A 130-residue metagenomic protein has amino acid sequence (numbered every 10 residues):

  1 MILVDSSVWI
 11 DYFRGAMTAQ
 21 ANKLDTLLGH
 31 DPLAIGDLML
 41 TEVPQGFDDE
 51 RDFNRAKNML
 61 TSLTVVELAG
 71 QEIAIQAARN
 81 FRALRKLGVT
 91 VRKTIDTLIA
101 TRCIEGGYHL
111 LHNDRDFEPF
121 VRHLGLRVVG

Functional and structural regions predicted by a protein language model:
M1, A100, I104-G130: Acidic, PIN/NYN-like endoribonuclease modules and their adjacent C-terminal/linker elements
M1-I35, Q45-N58: Short, well-structured N-terminal submotif of metal-dependent ribonuclease cores
D5, G36, R92-K93, D114 (+1 more regions): Histidine- and aromatic-rich ligand-binding microenvironments
D5-S6, V43, A77, C103: Generic structural signal for small/hydrophobic residues in well-ordered secondary structure, especially within
W9-I10, L40-V43, F117: A generic structural signal for short hydrophobic patches within well-formed alpha-helices
A19, V65-L111: Active-site neighborhoods of divalent-metal-dependent phosphate/nucleic-acid chemistry enzymes
H30-D31, S62-L63, L87, G106 (+1 more regions): Structured helix-beta-strand junction loops
E50-N54, L84-R85, R127-G130: Short, hinge-like loop/turn segments at secondary-structure boundaries
